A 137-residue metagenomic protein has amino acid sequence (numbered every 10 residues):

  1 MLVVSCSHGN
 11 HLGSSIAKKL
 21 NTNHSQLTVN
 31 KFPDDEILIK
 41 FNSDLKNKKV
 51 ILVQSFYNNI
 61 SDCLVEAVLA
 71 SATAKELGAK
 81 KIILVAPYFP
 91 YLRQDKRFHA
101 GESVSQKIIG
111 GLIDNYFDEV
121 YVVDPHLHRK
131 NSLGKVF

Functional and structural regions predicted by a protein language model:
M1-F137: PRPP-associated nucleotide enzymes
